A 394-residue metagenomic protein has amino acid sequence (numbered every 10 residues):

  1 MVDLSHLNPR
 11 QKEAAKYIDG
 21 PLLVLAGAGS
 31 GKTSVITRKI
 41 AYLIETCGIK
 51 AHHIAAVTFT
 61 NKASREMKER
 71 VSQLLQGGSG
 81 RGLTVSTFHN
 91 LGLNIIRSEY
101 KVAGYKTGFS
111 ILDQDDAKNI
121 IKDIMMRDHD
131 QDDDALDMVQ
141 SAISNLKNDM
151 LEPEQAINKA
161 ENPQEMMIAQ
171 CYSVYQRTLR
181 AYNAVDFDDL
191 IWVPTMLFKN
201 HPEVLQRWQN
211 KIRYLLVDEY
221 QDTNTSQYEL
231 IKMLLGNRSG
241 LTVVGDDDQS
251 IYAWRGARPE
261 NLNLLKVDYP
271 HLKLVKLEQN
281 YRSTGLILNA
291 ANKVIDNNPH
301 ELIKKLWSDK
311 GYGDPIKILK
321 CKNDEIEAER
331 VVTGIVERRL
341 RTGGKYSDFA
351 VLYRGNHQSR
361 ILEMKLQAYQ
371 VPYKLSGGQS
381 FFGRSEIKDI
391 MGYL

Functional and structural regions predicted by a protein language model:
M1-T107, I111, Y182, Q206 (+2 more regions): P-loop NTPase Walker
S5-K16, G20-V24, A55-A56, A63-S64 (+5 more regions): Conserved helicase NTPase motor core
G20, I49-H53, G80-G82, D116 (+6 more regions): Short glycine-/polar-rich loops that comprise or flank the Walker A/P-loop and associated switch/sensor motifs
S30-I36, Y100, P270-K273, E278-P372 (+1 more regions): Helicase P-loop NTPase motor core
S98-Y100, I251-V267, A291, E363: Short regulatory helix/loop adjacent to the ATP-binding pocket of P-loop NTPases
Q114-L179, N183: Coupling/switch/interface segments within P-loop NTPase motor domains and analogous charged loops in nucleic-acid
K147-P153, S239, V294-K304: Proline-centered turn/helix-capping motifs that create local helix->coil transitions or kinks
Q367-A368, F381-L394: Conserved short internal alpha-helix adjacent to the catalytic or cofactor-binding core of large enzyme scaffolds
